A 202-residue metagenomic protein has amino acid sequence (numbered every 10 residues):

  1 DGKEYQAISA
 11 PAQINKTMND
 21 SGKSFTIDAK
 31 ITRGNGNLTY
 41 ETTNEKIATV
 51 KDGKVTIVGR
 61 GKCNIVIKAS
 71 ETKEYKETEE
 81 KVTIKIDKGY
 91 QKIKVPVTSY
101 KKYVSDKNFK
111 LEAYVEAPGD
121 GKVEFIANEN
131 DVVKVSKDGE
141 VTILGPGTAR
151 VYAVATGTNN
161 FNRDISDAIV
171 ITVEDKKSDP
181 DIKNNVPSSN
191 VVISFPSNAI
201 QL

Functional and structural regions predicted by a protein language model:
D1-L202: Solvent-exposed beta-strand/loop surfaces, strongest in extracytoplasmic domains of secreted and cell-surface proteins
